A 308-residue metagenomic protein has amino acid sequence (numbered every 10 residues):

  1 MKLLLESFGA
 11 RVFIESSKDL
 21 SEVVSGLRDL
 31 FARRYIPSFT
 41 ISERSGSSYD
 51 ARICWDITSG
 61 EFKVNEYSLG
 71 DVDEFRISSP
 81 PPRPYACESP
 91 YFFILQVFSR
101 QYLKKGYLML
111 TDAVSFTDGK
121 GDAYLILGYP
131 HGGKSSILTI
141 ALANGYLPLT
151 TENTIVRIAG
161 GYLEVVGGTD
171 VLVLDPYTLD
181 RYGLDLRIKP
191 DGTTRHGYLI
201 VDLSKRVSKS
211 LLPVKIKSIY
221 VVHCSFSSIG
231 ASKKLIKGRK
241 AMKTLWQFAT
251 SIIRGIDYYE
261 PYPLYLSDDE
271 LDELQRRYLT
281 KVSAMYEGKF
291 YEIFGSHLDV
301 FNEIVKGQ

Functional and structural regions predicted by a protein language model:
M1-L127, A143-N144, I155-Q308: A noncatalytic interaction/capping subdomain that flanks phosphate/NTP-handling catalytic cores
G132-K134: Conserved glycine(s) of the Walker
S136-L147: A conserved segment at the C-terminal end of the G1
